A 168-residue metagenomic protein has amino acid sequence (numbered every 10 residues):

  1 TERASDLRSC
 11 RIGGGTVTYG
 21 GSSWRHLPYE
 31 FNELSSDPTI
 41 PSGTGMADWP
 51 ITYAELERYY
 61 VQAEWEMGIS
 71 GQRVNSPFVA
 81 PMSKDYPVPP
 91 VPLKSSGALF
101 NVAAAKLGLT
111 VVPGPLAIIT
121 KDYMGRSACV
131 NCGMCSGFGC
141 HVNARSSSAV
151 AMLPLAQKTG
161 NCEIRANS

Functional and structural regions predicted by a protein language model:
E2, E30, P38-A166: Conserved redox-cofactor binding core of oxidoreductases
D6-S22: Conserved phosphate/anionic-ligand binding catalytic regions in large, soluble enzymes, centered on
V17-Y19, W24-R25, Q72, N143: Short, electropositive, low-hydrophobicity segments enriched in small/polar residues
W24-N32: A glycine- and small-aliphatic-rich helix-loop capping segment at beta-alpha/alpha-beta transitions that lines
